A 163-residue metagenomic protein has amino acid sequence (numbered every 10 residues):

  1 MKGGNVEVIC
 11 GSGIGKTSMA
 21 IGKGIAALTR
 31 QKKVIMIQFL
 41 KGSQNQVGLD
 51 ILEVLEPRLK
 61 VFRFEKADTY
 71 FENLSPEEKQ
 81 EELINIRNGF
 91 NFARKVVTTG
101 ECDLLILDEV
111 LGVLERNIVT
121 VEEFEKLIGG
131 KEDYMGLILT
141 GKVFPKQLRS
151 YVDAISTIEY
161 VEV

Functional and structural regions predicted by a protein language model:
M1-N5, G130: Catalytic phosphate/metal-binding cores of nucleic-acid and nucleotide-processing enzymes, i.e., regions that mediate
G4-K95: Conserved P-loop
K33, E101-L104, K131-L139: Loop/turn-to-beta-strand initiation segments
K41, L111, F144: Short, glycine/serine-rich, charged loops/turns that create anion-binding and catalytic segments at active sites
V54-E56, E132, R149-S150: Short, well-ordered coil/turn elements that cap or connect secondary structure elements
R58-K60, G136, A154: Conserved beta-strand segments of alpha/beta enzyme cores
N73-G130: Phosphate-binding/switch loop-helix module in NTP-utilizing enzymes
K142-V163: Phosphate-binding/switch region of NTP-binding enzymes
